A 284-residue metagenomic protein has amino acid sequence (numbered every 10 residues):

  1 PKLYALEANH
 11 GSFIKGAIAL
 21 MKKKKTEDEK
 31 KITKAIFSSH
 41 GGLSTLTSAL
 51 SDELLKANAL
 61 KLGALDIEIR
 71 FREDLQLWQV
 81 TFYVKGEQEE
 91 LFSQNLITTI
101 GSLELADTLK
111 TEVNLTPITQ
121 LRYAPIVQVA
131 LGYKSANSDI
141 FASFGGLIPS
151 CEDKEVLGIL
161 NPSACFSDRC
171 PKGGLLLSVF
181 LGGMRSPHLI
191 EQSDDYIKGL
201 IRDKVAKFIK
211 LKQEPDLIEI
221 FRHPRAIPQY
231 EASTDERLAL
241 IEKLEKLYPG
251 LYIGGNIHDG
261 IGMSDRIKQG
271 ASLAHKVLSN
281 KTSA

Functional and structural regions predicted by a protein language model:
P1-I69, L75-W78, F92: Active-site/ligand-binding neighborhood in enzyme catalytic cores
G16-K22, T33-A35, V127-V129, E155-L157 (+2 more regions): A generic secondary-structure signal marking the coil-to-beta-strand transition
S39, R122, D259: Nucleotide-sugar-dependent glycosyltransferase donor-binding/catalytic pocket residues
E53, T108, K276, N280: Active-site catalytic microenvironments for nucleophilic, acid-base chemistry
L60-L62, T98, I253: A structural signal for the hydrophobic beta-strands that form the central parallel beta-sheet of Rossmann-like
A64-L177, L181-E191, D195, G199 (+3 more regions): Mid-domain catalytic core of redox enzymes that form a hydrophobic substrate pocket/lid adjacent to a catalytic redox
F141, I159-A284: Conserved flavin/dinucleotide-binding core of flavoenzymes
